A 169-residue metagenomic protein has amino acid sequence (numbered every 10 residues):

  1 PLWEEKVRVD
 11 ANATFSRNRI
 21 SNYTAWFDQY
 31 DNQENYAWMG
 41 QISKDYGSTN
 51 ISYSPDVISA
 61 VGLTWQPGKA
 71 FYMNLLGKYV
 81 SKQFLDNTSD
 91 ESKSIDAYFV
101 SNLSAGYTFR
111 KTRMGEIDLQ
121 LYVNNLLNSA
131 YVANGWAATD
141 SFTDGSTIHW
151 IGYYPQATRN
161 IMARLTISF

Functional and structural regions predicted by a protein language model:
P1, V61-W65, L75, L103-Y107 (+2 more regions): Residues on the lipid-exposed face of transmembrane beta-strands in outer-membrane beta-barrel proteins
P1-Q83, N87: Gram-negative outer-membrane beta-barrel transporters
V7, R19, Y79-F84, T108-F169: C-terminal beta-signal and adjacent terminal beta-strands/loops of Gram-negative outer-membrane beta-barrel proteins
N12, N102, N124-N128: Asparagine-centered polar/low-complexity signal
Q33-Y36, F99, T139-G145: Short alpha-helical linear motifs
Y46, T88-D90, I148-W150: Short structured motifs
T49-P55, E91-A97, G152-A157: Replace "Gram-negative outer membrane beta-barrel proteins" with "bacterial and organellar outer membrane beta-barrel
P55-S59, A97-S101, G115, A157-I161: Residues that define the transmembrane beta-barrel architecture of outer-membrane proteins
